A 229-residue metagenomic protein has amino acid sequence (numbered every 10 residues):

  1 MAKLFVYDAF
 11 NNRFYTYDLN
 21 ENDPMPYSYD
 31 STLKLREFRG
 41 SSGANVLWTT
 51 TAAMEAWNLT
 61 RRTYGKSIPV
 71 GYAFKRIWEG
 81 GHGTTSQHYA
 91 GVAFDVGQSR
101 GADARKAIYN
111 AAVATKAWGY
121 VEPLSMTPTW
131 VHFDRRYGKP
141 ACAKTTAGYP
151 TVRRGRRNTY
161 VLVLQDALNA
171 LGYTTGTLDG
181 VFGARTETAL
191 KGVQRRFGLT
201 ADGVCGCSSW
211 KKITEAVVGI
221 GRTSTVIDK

Functional and structural regions predicted by a protein language model:
K3-T127, V131-Y137: Cell-envelope/glycan interface and biosynthesis
L4-D8, T84-V92, Q98-G172, G180 (+4 more regions): Catalytic cores and adjacent binding grooves of peptidoglycan-active enzymes
Q194: DNA-recognition alpha helix
V218-K229: C-terminal extensions
